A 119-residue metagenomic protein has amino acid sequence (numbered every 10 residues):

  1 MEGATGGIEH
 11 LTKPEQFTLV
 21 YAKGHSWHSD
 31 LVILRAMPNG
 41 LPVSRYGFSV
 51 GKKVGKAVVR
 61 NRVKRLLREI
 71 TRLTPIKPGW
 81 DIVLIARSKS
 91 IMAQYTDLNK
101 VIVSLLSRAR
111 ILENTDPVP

Functional and structural regions predicted by a protein language model:
M1-P119: Positively charged, solvent-exposed patches that mediate nucleic-acid binding
